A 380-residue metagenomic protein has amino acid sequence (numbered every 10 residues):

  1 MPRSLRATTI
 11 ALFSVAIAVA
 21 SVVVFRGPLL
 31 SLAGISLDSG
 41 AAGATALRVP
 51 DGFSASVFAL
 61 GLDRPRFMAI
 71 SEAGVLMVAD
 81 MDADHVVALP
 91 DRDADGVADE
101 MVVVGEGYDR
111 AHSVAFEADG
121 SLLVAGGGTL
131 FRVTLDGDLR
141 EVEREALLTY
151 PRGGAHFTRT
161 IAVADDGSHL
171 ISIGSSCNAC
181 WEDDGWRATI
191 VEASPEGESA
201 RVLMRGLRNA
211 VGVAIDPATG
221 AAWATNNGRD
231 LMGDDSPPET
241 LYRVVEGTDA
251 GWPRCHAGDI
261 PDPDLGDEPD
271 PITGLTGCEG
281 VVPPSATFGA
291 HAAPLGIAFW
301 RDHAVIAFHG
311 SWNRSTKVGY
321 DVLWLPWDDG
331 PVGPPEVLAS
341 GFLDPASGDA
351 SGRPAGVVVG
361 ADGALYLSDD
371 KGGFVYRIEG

Functional and structural regions predicted by a protein language model:
M1-I17: N-terminal Sec-pathway targeting helices
V23-V49, T158, S175-N178, A193-E198 (+8 more regions): Beta-propeller domain segments
A55-L60, E100-E106, E145-P151, S199-M204 (+2 more regions): A short beta-strand motif characteristic of beta-propeller blades
G61-A73, E106-S121, A125, R152-H169 (+3 more regions): Beta-rich, blade/repeat-based domains predominating in secreted/periplasmic proteins but also intracellular
A83, A98, G127, E141 (+4 more regions): A detector of repeated loop/turn-to-beta-strand junctions in beta-rich toroidal repeat architectures
A94-E100, G137-R140: Acidic, glycine-anchored loop motifs typical of Ca2+
R110, G128-A164, S172-C177, S199: Asp-box/WD-like beta-propeller blade repeats and closely related beta-sheet repeat scaffolds
